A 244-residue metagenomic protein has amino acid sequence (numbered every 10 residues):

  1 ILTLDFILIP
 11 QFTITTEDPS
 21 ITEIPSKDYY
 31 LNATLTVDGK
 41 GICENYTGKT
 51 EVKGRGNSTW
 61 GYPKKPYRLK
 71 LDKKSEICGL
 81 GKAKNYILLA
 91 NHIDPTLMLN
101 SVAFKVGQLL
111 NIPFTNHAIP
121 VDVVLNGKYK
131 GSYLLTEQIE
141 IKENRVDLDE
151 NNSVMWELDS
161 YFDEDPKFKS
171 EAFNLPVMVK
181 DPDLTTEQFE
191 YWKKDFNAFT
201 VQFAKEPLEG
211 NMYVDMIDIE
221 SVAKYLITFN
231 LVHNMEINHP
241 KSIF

Functional and structural regions predicted by a protein language model:
I1-E51: Regulatory N- and C-terminal appendages and interdomain linkers associated with kinase/kinase-like NTP transferase
D5-I7, K27, W60-P63, G79-K82 (+4 more regions): Extracellular/periplasmic catalytic domains that process cell-envelope and extracellular macromolecules
S20-P25, E44-Y46, T59-G61, I77-G79 (+2 more regions): Short, solvent-exposed loop/turn elements at domain surfaces
L31-A90: Conserved oxyanion/phosphate-binding beta-strand-loop segments in alpha/beta enzyme cores
S75-E76, A90, I112-N116, K128-I227 (+1 more regions): Internal "kinase-insert"/substrate-recognition segments embedded within catalytic cores of ATP-dependent enzymes
H92-P113: A conserved alpha-helical element in kinase catalytic cores
M98, V102-A103, V222-L231, I243: Solvent-exposed aromatic/hydrophobic patches embedded in short alpha-helical segments
I237-F244: Catalytic activation segment of kinase domains across protein kinase-like and atypical kinase folds
